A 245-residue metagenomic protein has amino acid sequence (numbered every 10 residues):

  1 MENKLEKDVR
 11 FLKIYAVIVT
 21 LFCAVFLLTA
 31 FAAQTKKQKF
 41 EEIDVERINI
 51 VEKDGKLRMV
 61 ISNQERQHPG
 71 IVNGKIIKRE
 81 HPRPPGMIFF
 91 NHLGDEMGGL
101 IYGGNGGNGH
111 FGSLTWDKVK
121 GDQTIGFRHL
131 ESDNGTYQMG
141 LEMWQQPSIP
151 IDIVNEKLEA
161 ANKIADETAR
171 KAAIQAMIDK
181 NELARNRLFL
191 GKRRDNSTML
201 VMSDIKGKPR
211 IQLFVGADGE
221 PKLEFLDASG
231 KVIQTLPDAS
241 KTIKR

Functional and structural regions predicted by a protein language model:
M1, L5-K7, S203, L226: Intrinsic disorder/low-complexity signal
E2-T35: Single-pass membrane-anchoring alpha-helices
L27-R245: Parallel beta-helix/beta-solenoid repeats that form elongated, surface-exposed shafts/blades used for receptor binding
